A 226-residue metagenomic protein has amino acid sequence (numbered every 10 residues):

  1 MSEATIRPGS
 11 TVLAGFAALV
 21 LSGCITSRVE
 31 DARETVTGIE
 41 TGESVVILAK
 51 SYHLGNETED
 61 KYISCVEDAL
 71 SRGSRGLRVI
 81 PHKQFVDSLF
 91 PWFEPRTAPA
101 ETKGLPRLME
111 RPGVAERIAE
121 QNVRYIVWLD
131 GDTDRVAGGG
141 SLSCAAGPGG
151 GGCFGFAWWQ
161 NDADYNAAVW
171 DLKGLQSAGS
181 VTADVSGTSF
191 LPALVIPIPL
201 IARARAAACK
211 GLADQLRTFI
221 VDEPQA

Functional and structural regions predicted by a protein language model:
M1-C24: Sec-dependent bacterial lipoprotein signal peptides
C24-P106, F219-A226: A structural "domain/chain start" motif
Y52-G55, F85-D87, D132-A137, V185-T188: Solvent-exposed loop/turn segments at secondary-structure junctions within structured extracellular/periplasmic domains
G55-I63, R107-R111, W158, I198-C209: Solvent-exposed, acidic/flexible segments
P99-K173: Surface-exposed short loop/turn segments
P148-F219: Short secondary-structure boundary motifs at beta->alpha junctions and helix caps
